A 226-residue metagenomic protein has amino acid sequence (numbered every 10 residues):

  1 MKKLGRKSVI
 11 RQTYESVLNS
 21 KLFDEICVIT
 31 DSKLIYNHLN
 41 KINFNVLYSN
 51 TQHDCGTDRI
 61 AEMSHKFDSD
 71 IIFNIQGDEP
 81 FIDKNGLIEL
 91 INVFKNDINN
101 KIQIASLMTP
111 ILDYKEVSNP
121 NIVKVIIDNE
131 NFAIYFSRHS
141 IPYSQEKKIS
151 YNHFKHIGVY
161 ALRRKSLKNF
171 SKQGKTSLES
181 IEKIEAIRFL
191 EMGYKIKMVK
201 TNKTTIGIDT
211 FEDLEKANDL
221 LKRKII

Functional and structural regions predicted by a protein language model:
M1-G5, L47-S49, K175: Short glycine-enriched, charge-decorated loop/helix-capping segments at active-site entrances that position
M1-T30: N-terminal glycine-rich phosphate-binding loop and ensuing alpha1 helix
F23, S69, N99-I102, Y194: Short, high-confidence coil segments that cap the C-terminus of an alpha-helix and link into the following beta-strand
I26-V28, I72, A105, A133 (+1 more regions): Hydrophobic/aromatic residues located in beta-strands of well-ordered beta-sheets within soluble catalytic
C27, K33-N92: Short phosphate-binding loop-to-helix
T30-D31, I82, L162, D209: A conserved hydrophobic position in a structured secondary element of the catalytic/binding core that shapes
I82-Q173: Conserved core of the sugar-phosphate nucleotidyltransferase
Y151-I226: Conserved alpha/beta core of the MobA/IspD/sugar-nucleotide pyrophosphorylase nucleotidyltransferase superfamily
